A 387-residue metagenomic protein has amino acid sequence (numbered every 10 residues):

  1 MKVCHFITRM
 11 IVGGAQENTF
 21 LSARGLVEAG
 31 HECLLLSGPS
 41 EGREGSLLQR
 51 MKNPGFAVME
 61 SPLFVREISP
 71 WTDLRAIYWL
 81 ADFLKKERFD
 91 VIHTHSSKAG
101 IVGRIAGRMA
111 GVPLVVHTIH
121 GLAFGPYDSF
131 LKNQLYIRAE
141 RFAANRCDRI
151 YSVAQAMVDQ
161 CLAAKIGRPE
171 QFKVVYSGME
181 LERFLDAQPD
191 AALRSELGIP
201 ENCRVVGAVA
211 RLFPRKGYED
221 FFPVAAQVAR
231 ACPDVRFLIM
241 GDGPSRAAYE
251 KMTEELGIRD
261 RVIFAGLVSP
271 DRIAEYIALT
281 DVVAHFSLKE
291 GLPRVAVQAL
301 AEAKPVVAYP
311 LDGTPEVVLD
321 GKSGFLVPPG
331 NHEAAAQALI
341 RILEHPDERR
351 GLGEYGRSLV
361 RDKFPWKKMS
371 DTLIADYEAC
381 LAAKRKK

Functional and structural regions predicted by a protein language model:
H5-T72: N-terminal strand-loop element at the rim of the active site of nucleotide-sugar-dependent glycosyltransferases
Q16-R24, R204, A208-R230, P244-K251 (+1 more regions): A conserved mid-protein helix/loop that constitutes part of the nucleotide-sugar donor-binding site
L84, L267-V268, E275-T280: Short alpha-helical donor nucleotide-sugar binding micro-motif in glycosyltransferases
G107, A334, R341, E348-K363 (+1 more regions): A short, well-ordered alpha-helix in the C-terminal region of glycosyltransferases
R146-V174, M179-R183: A short, active-site helix/loop in glycosyltransferases that binds the activated sugar's phosphate group
L288: Aromatic "clamp/platform" in nucleotide-sugar-dependent glycosyltransferases that forms part of the donor/acceptor
P305-A308, V318: Short hydrophobic beta-strand element within catalytic cores of glycosyltransferases and related nucleotide-activated
D320-G321, F325-H332, R341-P346: Conserved acidic donor-binding segment of nucleotide-sugar-dependent glycosyltransferases
